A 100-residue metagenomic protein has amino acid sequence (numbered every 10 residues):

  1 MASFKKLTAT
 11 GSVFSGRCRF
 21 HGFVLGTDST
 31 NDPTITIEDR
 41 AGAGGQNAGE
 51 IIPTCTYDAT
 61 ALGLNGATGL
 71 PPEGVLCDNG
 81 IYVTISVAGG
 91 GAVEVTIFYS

Functional and structural regions predicted by a protein language model:
M1-S100: Surface-exposed, low-hydrophobicity beta-strand/loop segments enriched in small/polar/acidic residues
